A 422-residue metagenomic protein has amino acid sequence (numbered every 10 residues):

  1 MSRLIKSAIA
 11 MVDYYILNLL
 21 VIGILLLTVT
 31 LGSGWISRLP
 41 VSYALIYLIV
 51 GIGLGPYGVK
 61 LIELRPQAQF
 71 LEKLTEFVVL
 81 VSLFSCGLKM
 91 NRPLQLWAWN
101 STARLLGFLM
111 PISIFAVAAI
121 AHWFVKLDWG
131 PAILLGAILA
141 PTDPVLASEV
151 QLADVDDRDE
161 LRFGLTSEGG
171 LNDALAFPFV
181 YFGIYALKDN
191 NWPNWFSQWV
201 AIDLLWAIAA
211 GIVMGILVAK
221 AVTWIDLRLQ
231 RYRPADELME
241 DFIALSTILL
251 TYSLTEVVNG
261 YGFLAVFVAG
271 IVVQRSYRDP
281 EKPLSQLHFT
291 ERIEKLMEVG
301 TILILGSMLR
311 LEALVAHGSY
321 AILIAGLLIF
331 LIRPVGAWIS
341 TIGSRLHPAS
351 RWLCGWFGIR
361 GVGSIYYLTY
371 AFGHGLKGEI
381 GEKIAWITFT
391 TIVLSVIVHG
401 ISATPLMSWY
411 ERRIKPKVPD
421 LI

Functional and structural regions predicted by a protein language model:
S2-I422: Transmembrane helical cores of multi-pass secondary ion antiporters/exchangers
